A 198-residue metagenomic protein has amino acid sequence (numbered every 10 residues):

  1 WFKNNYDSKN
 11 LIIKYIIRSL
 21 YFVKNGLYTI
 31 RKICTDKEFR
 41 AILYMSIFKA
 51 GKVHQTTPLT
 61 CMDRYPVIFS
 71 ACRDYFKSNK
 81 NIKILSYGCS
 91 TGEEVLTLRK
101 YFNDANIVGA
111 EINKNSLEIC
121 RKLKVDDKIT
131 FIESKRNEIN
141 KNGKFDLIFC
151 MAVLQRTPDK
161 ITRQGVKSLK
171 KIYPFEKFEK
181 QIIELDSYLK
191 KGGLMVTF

Functional and structural regions predicted by a protein language model:
R40-K80: Class I SAM-dependent methyltransferase Rossmann-like catalytic core, especially the SAM/SAH-binding loop
T91-D104: Conserved SAM-binding loop of SAM-dependent methyltransferases across substrates and taxa, primarily the Class I
N106-E111: Conserved SAM-binding motif I beta-strand of class I
C120-R121: Conserved SAM-binding loop
D126-R136: Conserved SAM-binding strand-loop segment of SAM-dependent methyltransferases
N137-A152, I161: A short acidic, Gly/Pro-enriched loop at the edge of an enzyme's catalytic core that lines a small-molecule cofactor
R163-K191: A short glycine-rich, Lys/Arg-flanked "PGG" loop and its adjoining helix->strand segment in the class I
G192-F198: Conserved beta-strand signature within the Rossmann-like core of class I S-adenosyl-L-methionine
